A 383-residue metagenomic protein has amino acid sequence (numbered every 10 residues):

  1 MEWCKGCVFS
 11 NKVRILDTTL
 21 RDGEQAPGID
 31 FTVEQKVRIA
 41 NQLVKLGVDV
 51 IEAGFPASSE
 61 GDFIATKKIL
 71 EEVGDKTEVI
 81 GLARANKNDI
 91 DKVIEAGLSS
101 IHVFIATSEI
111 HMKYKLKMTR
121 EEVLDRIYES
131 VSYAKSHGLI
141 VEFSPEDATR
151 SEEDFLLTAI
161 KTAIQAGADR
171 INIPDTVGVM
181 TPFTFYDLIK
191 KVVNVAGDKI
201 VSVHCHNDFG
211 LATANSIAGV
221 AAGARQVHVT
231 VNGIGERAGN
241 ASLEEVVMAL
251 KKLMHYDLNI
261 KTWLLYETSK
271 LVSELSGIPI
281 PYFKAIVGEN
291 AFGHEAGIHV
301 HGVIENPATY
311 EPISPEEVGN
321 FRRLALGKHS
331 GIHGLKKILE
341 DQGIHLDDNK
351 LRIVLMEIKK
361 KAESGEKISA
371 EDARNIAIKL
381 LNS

Functional and structural regions predicted by a protein language model:
M1-V13, H255-S383: A mid-to-C-terminal "edge-of-domain" accessory segment
M1-V8, E52-E60, Y186, N207: N-terminal glycine-rich phosphate/pyrophosphate-binding loops that anchor nucleotide-derived ligands and cofactors
V13-I15, Q25-V50, K68-E72, K87-K199 (+1 more regions): Alpha/beta enzyme core
R21, P56-S58, L82-N86, A106-S108 (+4 more regions): Active-site beta-loop-alpha junctions enriched in small/polar residues
F31-E34, R38, E60-I64, R84 (+14 more regions): Conserved active-site and cofactor/substrate-binding residues in soluble primary-metabolism enzymes
V37-N41, F63-L70, Y128-V131, L157-K161 (+8 more regions): Predominant activation on well-ordered alpha-helical scaffold segments within soluble catalytic domains
A57-G74, I80-L82, N86-I90: N-terminal active-site wall of soluble small-molecule enzyme domains
M180, D187-E305, T309: Catalytic alpha/beta core domains of metabolic enzymes, predominantly
